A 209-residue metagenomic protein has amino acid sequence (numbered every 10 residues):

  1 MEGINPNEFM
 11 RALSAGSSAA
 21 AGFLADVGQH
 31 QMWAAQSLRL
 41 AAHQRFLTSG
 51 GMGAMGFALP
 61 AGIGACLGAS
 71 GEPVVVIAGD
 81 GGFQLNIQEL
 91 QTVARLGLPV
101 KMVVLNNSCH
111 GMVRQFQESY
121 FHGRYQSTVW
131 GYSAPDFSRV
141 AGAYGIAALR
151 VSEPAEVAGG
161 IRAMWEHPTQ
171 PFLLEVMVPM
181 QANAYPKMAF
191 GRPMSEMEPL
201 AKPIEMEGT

Functional and structural regions predicted by a protein language model:
M1-A65: Active-site diphosphate/adenylate-binding microenvironment
L13, F23-A25, G64, D80 (+5 more regions): Buried hydrophobic positions in well-ordered alpha/beta secondary-structure cores of metabolic enzymes
S18-A21, A41-Q44, A69-V74, L96-K101 (+1 more regions): Short coil/turn connectors at secondary-structure junctions
Q31-M32, G53-M55, F83-Q84, S108-M112 (+1 more regions): Short gly/pro/ser/thr-enriched loop/turn and capping motifs at secondary-structure boundaries
S49-M52, H122-Y132, I204-T209: A short acidic, glycine-rich active-site loop that binds or catalyzes chemistry on phosphate/adenosine moieties
G68-A134: Conserved thiamine diphosphate
E118-G160: Conserved thiamine diphosphate
P154, R162-T209: Glycine/aspartate-rich loop-and-adjacent alpha/beta segment that forms the canonical ThDP
